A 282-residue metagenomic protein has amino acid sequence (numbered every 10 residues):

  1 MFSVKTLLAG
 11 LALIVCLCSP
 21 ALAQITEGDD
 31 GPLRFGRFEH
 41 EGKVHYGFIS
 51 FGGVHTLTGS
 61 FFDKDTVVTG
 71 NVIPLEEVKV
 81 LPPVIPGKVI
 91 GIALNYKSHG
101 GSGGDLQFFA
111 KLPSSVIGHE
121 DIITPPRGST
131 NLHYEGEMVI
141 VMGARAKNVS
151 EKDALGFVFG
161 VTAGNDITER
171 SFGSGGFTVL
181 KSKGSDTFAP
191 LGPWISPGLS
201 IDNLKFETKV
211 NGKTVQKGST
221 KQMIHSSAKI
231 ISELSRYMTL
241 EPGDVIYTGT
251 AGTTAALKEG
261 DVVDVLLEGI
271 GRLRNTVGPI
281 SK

Functional and structural regions predicted by a protein language model:
M1-L8: Bacterial N-terminal signal peptides that target proteins for export
A9-P20: Bacterial N-terminal signal peptides
A23-L106, L199, E207: N-terminal non-catalytic cap/leader segment that marks the start of a structured domain
I25, G101, R170-K282: Catalytic-pocket segment enriched in acidic/His residues
I25-T26, K79-L81, S98, I123-L132 (+4 more regions): A generic local secondary-structure boundary/capping motif
I85, H133-E135, E241, K258-E259: Residue-level recognition of short, solvent-exposed, well-ordered loop/turn junctions that link secondary-structure
L106-H119, Y134, D264-E268: Structural signature of FAD isoalloxazine-binding scaffolds in flavoprotein oxidoreductases
